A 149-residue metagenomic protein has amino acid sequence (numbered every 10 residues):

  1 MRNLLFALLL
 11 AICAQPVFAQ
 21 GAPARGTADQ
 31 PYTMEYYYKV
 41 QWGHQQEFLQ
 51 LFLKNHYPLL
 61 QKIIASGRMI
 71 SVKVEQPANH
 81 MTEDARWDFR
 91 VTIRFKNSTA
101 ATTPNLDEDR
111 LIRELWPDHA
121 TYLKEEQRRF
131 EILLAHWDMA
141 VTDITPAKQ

Functional and structural regions predicted by a protein language model:
M1-L4, A19-Q20: Positively charged n-region of N-terminal signal peptides that target proteins for export
L5-P16: Bacterial N-terminal signal peptides
L8, Y37, R90: Generic anion/oxyanion-binding catalytic loop in active/binding sites
G21-P23, T27, K62-I70, D84-R86 (+2 more regions): An amphipathic, aromatic/His-enriched active-site/gating alpha helix that lines ligand/cofactor pockets
A28-G43: Acidic/histidine-rich, surface-exposed loop or edge segments in extracytoplasmic proteins
W42-E47, T99-A101: Primarily extracytoplasmic ectodomains and periplasmic/lumenal surface modules that are beta-strand-rich
H44-S71: Short amphipathic alpha-helical segments
E75-H80: A cross-kingdom feature marking solvent-exposed beta-strand/loop segments within repeated, beta-rich binding/scaffold
